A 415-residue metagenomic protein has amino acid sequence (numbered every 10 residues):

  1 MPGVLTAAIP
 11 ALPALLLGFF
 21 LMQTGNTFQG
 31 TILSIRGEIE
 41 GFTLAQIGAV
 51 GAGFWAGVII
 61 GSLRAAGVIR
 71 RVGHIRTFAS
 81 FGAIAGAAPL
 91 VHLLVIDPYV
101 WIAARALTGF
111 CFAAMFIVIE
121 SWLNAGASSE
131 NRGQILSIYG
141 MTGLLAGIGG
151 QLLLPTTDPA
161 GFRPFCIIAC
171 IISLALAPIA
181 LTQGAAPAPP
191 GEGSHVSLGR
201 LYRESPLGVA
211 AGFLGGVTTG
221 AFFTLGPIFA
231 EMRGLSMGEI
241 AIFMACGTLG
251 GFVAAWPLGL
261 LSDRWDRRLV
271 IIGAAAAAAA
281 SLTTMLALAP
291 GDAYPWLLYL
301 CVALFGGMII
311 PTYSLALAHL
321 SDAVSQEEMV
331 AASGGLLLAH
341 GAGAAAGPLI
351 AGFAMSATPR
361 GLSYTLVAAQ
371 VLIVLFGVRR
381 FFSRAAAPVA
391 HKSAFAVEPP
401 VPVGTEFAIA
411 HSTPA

Functional and structural regions predicted by a protein language model:
M1-A7, P187-L198, R380-A415: Intrinsic disorder in cytosolic terminal tails and internal cytosolic loops of multi-pass membrane transporters
T6-W55, G208, G220-F229, R233 (+1 more regions): Helix-loop boundary and gating motifs at the non-cytosolic
G61-H74, L154, D158, A254-D266 (+1 more regions): Helix-to-loop junctions at the C-terminal end of transmembrane segments in multipass secondary transporters
R76-V91, A169, L269-T284: Structural signature of the two symmetry-related core transmembrane helices
Y99-L107, W296-L304: Paired small-residue
A106-M141: Cytoplasmic helix-loop-helix junction between adjacent transmembrane helices in 12-TM secondary transporters
A114-A127, I310-V324: Intracellular juxtamembrane helix-capping segments at the cytosolic ends of symmetry-related transmembrane helices
L154-P155, A169-P190, V374-S383: C-terminal membrane-cytosol helix-exit motif in multi-pass small-molecule transporters
